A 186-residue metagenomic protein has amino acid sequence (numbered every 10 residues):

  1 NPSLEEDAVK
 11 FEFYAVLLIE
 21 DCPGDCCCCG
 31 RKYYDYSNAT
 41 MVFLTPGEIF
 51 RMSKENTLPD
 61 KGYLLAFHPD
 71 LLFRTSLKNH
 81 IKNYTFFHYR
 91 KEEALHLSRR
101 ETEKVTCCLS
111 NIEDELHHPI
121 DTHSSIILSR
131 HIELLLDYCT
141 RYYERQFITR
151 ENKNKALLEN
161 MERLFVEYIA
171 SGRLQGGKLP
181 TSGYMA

Functional and structural regions predicted by a protein language model:
P2-R90, R99, D121: N-terminal regulatory/effector-sensing and dimerization cores that precede helix-turn-helix DNA-binding domains
K10-F13, S129-L136, L158, E162: Generic structural concept
A66-D70, E113, L136, T181-A186: Juxtamembrane/interfacial segments around transmembrane helices
D70, Y138, Y142, L164: Phosphate/oxyanion-binding loops and surfaces in catalytic or ligand/nucleic-acid-binding neighborhoods
F86-L134, Y138-Y143: Amphipathic alpha-helical segments enriched in hydrophobic/aromatic residues interleaved with Lys/Arg
R141-N152: C-terminal regulatory or interaction extensions
E151-A186: A short, Lys/Arg-enriched amphipathic alpha-helix from helix-turn-helix/homeodomain DNA-binding modules
